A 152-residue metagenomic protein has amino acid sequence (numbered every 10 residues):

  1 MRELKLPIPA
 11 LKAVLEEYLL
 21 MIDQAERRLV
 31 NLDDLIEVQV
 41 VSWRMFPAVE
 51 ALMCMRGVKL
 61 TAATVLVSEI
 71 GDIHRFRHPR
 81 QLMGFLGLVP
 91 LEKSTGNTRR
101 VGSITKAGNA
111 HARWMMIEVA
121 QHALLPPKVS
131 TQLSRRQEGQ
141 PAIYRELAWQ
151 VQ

Functional and structural regions predicted by a protein language model:
M1-Q152: A detector of single, family-specific signature residues that are central to catalytic or substrate-handling motifs
